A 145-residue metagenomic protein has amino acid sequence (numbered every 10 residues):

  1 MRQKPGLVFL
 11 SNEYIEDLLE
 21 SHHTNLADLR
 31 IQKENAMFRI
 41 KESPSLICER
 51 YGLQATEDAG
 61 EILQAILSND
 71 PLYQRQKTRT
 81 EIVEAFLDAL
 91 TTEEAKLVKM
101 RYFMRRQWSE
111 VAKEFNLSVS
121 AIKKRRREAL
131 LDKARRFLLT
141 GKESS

Functional and structural regions predicted by a protein language model:
M1-F86, E110, T140-S145: N-terminal interaction/assembly modules
R30, K96-V98, S120-K124: Short alpha-helical segments used as structural interaction elements across diverse proteins
A89-R106: Short amphipathic alpha helix immediately N-terminal
V98, E110-K113: Hydrophobic positions on the alpha-helical face of helix-turn-helix-like DNA-binding modules
E114-T140: DNA-recognition helix of helix-turn-helix
